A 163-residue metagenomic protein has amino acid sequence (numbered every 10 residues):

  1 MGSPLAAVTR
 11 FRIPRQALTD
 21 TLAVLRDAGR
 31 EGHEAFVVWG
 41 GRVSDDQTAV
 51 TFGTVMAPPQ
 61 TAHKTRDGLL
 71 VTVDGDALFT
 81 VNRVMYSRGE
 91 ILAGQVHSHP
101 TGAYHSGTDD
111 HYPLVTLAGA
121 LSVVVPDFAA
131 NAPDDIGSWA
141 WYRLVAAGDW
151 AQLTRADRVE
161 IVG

Functional and structural regions predicted by a protein language model:
M1-L92, T101-G163: Conserved beta-strand-loop surface patch within small alpha/beta domains used for substrate/adaptor or ligand engagement
S98: Residue-level "edge-of-site" marker
